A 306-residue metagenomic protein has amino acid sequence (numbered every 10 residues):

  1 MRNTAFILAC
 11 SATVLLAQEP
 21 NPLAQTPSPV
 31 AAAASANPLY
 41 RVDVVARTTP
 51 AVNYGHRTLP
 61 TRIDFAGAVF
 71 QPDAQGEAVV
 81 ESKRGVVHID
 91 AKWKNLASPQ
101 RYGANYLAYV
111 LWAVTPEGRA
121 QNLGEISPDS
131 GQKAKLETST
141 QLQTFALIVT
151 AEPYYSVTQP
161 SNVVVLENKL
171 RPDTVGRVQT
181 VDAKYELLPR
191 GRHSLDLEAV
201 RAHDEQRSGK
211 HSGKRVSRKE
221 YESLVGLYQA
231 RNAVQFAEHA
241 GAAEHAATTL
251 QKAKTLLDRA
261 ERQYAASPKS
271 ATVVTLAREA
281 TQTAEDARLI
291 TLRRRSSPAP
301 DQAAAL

Functional and structural regions predicted by a protein language model:
T4-L15: Bacterial N-terminal signal peptides
N37-G85, V175-R190: Transition segment at domain starts
D90-W93, S98, G124, S130-T140: Exposed aromatic-hydrophobic patches
Y102-Y109: Short coil-to-beta strand junction motifs in C2/discoidin
A151-P160: Short acidic/polar inter-strand loop motif in beta-rich domains
L195-L257, A299-L306: Amphipathic, heptad-repeat alpha-helical segments
H239-E279, T283: Amphipathic, non-membrane alpha-helical rod segments
K269-L306: Long, amphipathic alpha-helical segments that form or neighbor coiled-coils/leucine zippers used for dimerization
